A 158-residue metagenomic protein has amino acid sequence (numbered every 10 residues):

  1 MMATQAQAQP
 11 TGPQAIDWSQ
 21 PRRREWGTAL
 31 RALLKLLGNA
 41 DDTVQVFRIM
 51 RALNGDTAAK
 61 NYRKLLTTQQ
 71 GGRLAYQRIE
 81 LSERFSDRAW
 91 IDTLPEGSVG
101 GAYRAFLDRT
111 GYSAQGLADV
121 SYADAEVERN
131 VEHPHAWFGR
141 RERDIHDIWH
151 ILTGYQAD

Functional and structural regions predicted by a protein language model:
M1-M2, G154: Short intrinsically disordered, low-complexity coil segments enriched in acidic
M2-L65, G72-R78, A89: Extended, charge-biased low-complexity segments that typically form long amphipathic alpha-helices/coiled-coils
F47-D158: Core of folded catalytic or high-affinity ligand/protein-binding domains in predominantly eukaryotic proteins
